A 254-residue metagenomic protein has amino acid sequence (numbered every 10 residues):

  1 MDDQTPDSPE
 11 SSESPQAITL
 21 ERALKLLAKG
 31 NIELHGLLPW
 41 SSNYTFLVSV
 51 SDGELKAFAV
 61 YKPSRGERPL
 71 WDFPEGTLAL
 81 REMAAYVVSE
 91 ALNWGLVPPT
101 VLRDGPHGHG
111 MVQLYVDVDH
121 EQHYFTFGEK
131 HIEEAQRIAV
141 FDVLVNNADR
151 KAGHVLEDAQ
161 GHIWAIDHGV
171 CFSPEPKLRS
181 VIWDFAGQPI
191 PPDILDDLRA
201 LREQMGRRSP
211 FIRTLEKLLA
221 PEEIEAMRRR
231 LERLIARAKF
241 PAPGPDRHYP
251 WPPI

Functional and structural regions predicted by a protein language model:
M1-D2, E54, P106, K151 (+3 more regions): Intrinsic structural disorder
D2-A28: Juxta-kinase regulatory segment immediately upstream of eukaryotic protein kinase catalytic domains
Q4, S11, L37, P74 (+1 more regions): C-terminal catalytic region of ATP-dependent kinase domains
R22-A148, A152-G153, A159-H168, S180: Conserved ATP-binding subdomain of kinase catalytic cores across diverse folds
